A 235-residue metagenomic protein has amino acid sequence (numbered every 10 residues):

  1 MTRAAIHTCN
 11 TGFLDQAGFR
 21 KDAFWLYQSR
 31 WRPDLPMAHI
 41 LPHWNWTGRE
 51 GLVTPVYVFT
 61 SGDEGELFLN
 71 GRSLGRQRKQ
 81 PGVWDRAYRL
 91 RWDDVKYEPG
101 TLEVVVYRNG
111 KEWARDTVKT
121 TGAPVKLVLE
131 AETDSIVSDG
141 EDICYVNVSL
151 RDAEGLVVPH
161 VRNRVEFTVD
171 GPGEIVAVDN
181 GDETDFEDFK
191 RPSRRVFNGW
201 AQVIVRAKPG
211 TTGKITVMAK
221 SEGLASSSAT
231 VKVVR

Functional and structural regions predicted by a protein language model:
M1-E112: Extended substrate-binding grooves/exosites of carbohydrate-active enzymes
W46-G51, S135-C144: Short, solvent-exposed loop/linker segments at the N-terminal edge of repeated beta-sheet extracellular domains
V56-T60, V105, E141-P159, V165 (+1 more regions): Beta-strand-rich structural segments
Q77-K79, V125-L129, E166-T184: Short aromatic-acidic-glycine turn motif
L90-Y97, F189-P209: Short, hydrophobic beta-strand segments
Y97-T101, E141-I143, G210-K214: Extracellular Ig-like/FN3 beta-sandwich strand-entry sites
K111-G122, A225-V234: Edge beta-strands of extracellular beta-sandwich domains
T121-D139: Low-complexity, acidic Ser/Thr/Pro/Gly-rich terminal tails and inter-domain linkers that flank the onset of structured
